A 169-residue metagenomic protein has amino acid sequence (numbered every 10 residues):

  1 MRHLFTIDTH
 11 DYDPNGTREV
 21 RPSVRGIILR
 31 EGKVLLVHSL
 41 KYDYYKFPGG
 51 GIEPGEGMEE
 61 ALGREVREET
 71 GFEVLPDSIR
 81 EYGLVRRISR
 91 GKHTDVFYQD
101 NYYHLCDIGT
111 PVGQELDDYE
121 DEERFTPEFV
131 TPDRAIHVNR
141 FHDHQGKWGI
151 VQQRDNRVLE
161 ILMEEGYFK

Functional and structural regions predicted by a protein language model:
M1-R25: Acidic, metal-coordinating catalytic segment for phosphate/diphosphate chemistry, firing primarily on the Nudix
D11-G16, R86, K147-I150: Class I (Rossmann-like) S-adenosyl-L-methionine-dependent methyltransferase catalytic domain, capturing the SAM-binding
R21, L29, Y42, F47 (+2 more regions): Short connector loops at helix/strand junctions that flank enzyme active sites, especially segments positioning acidic
G26, E81, Y102-H104: A structural signal for short, well-ordered beta-strand segments
L29-E69: Conserved Nudix-box catalytic region and its N-terminal flanking loop in Nudix hydrolases and closely related
D43, D118-K169: Nudix hydrolase/Nudix homology domain
I52-D77, R86-F141: Unchanged
